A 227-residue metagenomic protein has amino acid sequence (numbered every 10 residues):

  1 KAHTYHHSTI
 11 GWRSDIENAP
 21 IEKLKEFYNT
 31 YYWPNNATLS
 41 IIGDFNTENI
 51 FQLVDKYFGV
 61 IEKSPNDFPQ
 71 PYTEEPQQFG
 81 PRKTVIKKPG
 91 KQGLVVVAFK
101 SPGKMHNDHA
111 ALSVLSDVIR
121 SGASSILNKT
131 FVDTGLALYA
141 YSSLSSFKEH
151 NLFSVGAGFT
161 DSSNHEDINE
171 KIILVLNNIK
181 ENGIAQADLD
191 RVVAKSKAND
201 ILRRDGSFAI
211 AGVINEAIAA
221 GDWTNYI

Functional and structural regions predicted by a protein language model:
K1-S14, N36-I42, G93-P102, K129-I227: M16 family metallopeptidases and their MPP-like homologs
T9, T38-G103, R203-R204: An aromatic/glycine/proline-enriched structural segment found at the starts of mature extracellular/organellar domains
Y28: Conserved, carboxylate-rich catalytic/transport cores that coordinate ions
W33-T38, A110-A111: Short, surface-exposed connector motifs at secondary-structure boundaries
T47-F51, N107, S163-D167: Short, conserved charged micro-motifs
F58, I119-A123, I173-E181: Short amphipathic alpha-helical signal-transduction/dimerization elements
N107-I119, S125-T130: Active/ligand-binding-proximal structured segments within catalytic/core domains that scaffold catalytic residues
